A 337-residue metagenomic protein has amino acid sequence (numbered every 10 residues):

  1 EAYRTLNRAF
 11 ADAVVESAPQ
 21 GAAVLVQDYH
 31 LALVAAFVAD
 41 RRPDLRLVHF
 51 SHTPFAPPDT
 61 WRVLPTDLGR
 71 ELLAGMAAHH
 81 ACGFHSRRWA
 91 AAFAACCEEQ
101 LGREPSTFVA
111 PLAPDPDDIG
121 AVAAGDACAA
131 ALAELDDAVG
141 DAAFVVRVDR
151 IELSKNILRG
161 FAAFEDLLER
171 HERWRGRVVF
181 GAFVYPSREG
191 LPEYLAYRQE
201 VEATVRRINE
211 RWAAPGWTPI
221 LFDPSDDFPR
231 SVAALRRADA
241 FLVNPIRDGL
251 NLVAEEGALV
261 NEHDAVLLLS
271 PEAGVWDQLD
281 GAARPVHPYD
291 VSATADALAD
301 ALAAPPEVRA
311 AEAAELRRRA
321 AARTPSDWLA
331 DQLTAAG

Functional and structural regions predicted by a protein language model:
E1-G337: Catalytic cores of carbohydrate-active enzymes across secretory and cytosolic contexts
